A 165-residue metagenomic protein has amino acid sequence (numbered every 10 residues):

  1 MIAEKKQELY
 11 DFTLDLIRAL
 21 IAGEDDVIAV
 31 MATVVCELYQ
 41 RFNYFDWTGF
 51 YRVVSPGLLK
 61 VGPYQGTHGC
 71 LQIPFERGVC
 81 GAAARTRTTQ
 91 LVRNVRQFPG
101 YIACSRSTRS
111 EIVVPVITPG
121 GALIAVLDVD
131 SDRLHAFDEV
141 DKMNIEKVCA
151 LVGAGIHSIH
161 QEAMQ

Functional and structural regions predicted by a protein language model:
M1-H68, K147, L151-Q165: Intrinsically disordered, low-complexity terminal regulatory regions
W47, V113, V126: Short hydrophobic/aromatic beta-strand element in the GNAT-like acyltransferase core that lines or flanks the acyl-donor
V53-R106: Regulatory sensory and allosteric helical modules in signal-transduction proteins and certain transcription factors
S110-T118: A short, aliphatic-rich beta-strand micro-motif
I117-S131: Sensory-domain boundary capping and coupling elements
G121-L123, F137-N144, A154, S158: Well-ordered alpha/beta subsegment
R133-H135: A generic structural motif
